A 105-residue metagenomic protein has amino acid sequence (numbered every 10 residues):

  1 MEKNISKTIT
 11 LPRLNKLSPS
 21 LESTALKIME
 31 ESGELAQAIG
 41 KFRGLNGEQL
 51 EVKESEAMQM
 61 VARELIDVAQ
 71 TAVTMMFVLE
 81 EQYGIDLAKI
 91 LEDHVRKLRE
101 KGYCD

Functional and structural regions predicted by a protein language model:
M1-D105: Flexible "arm" and connector segments at domain edges
